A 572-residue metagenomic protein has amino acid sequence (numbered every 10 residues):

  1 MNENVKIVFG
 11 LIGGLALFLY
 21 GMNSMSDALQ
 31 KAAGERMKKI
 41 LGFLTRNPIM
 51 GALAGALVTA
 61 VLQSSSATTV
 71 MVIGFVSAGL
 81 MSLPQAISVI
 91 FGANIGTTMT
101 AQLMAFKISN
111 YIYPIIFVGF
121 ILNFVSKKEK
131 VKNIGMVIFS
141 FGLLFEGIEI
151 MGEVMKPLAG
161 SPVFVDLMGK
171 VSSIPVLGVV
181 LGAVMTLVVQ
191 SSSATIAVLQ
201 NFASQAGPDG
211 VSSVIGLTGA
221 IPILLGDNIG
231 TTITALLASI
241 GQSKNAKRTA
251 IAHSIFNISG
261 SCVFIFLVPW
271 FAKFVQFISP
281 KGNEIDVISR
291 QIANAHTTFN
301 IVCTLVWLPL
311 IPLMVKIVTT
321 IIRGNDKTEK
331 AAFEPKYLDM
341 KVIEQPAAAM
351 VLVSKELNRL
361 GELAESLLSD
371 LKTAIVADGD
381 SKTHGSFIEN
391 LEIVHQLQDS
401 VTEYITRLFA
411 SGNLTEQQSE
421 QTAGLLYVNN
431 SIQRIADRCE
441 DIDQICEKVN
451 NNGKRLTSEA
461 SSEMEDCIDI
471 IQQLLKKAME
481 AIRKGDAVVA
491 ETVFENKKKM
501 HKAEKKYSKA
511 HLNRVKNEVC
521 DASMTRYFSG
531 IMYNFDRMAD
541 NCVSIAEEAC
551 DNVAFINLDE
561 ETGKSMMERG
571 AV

Functional and structural regions predicted by a protein language model:
N2-P48, I138-V184, N201-S204, V211-S213: Helix-loop-helix hairpins and the membrane-proximal interhelical loops of multi-pass alpha-helical transport proteins
V5-V8, S82-I90, T98, Q102-G152 (+1 more regions): Signature of multi-pass transmembrane helix bundles
Y20, S24-A32, R36, I40 (+12 more regions): Membrane-spanning helices that line or support transport/gating and their immediate boundary helices in channels
M22-K31, V72-I73, S77, V118-K132 (+1 more regions): C-terminal ends of transmembrane helices
E35, K39, F43, N47 (+17 more regions): Alpha-helical transmembrane segments of multi-pass membrane proteins, especially transporters and channels
T59-L62, V70-G96, Q102-Y111, L122-N123 (+4 more regions): Membrane-interfacial helix-loop connectors
M81, F106, I215, L237 (+4 more regions): Cytosolic, long alpha-helical scaffolding segments
F120-G182, I255-S261, I292-I311: Core mid-bundle transmembrane helix pairs that form the ion/substrate translocation pathway in diverse multi-pass
